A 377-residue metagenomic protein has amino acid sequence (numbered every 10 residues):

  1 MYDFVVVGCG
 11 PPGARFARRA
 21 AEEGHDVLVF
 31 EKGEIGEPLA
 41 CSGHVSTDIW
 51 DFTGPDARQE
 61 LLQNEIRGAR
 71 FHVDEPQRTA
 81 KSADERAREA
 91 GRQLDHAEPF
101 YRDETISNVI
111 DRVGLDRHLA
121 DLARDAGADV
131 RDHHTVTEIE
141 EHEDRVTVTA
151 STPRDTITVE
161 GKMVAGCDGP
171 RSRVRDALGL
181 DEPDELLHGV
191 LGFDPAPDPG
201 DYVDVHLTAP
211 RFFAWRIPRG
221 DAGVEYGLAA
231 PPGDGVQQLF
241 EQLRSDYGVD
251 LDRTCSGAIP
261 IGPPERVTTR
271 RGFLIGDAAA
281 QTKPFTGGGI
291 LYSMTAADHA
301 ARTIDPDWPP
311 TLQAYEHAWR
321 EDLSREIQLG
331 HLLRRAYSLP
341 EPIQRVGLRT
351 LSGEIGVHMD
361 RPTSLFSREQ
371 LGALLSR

Functional and structural regions predicted by a protein language model:
M1-F4, E22-E23, D246, V267: Extreme N-terminal leader/targeting segments of oxidoreductases
D3, K162, R271: Conserved acidic residues
V5-C9, R15-C41: Glycine-rich FAD pyrophosphate-binding loop
C9, R117, L122-R253, P260 (+1 more regions): Predominantly flavin-linked oxidoreductase catalytic cores and closely associated redox partners
H25, K32-R78, A83-A90: N-terminal FAD cofactor-binding segment of flavoenzymes
R78-I110, T147, I217-G227: Helix-loop-beta segment of a Rossmann-like dinucleotide-binding subdomain
P232-T303: FAD/FMN-dependent oxidoreductases across multiple families
D305-R377: C-terminal helical "tail/cap" subdomain of flavin- and related membrane-associated enzymes
